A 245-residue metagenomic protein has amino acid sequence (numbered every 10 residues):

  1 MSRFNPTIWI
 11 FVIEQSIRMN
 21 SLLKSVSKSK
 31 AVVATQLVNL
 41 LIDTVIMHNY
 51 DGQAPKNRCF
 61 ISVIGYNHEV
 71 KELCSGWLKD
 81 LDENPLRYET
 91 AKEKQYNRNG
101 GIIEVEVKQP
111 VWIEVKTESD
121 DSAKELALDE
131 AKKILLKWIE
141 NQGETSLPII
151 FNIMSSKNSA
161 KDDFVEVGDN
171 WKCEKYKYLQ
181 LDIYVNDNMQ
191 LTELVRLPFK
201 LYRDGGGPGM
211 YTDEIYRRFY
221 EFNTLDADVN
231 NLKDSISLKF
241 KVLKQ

Functional and structural regions predicted by a protein language model:
M1-Q245: Acidic, low-complexity intrinsically disordered regions
